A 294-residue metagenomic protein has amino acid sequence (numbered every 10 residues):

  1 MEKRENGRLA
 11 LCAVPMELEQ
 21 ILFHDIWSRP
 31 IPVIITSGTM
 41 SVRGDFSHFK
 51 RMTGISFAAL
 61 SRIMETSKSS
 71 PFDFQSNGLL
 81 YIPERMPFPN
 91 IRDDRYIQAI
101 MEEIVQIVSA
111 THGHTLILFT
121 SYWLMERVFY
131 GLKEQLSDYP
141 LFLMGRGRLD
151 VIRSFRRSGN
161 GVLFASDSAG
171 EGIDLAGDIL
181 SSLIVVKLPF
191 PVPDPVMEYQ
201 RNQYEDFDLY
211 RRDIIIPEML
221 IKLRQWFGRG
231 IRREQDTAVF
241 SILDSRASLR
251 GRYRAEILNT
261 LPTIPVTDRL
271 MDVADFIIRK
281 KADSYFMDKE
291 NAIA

Functional and structural regions predicted by a protein language model:
M1-A294: ASCE RecA-like P-loop NTPase motor cores that couple ATP hydrolysis to mechanical translocation on nucleic acids
